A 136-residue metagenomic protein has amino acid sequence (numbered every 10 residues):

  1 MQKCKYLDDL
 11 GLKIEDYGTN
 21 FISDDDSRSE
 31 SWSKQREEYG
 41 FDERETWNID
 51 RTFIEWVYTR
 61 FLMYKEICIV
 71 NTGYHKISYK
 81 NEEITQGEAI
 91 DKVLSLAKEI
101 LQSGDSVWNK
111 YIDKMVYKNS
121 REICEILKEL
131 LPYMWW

Functional and structural regions predicted by a protein language model:
M1-W136: Long, non-globular targeting/processing and low-complexity regions
